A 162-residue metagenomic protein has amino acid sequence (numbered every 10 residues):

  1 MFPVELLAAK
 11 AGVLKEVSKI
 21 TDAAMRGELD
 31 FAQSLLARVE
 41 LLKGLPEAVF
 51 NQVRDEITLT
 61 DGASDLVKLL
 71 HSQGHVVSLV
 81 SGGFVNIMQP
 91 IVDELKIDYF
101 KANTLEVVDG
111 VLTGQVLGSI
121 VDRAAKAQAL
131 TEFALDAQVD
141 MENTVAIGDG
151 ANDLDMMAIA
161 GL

Functional and structural regions predicted by a protein language model:
M1-R26, L36: Active-site neighborhood of HAD-like aspartate-dependent phosphohydrolases
F2, G12-K15, L29, L45 (+2 more regions): Conserved active-site and cofactor/substrate-binding residues in soluble primary-metabolism enzymes
A9, I20-R26, K43-P46, G83-I91 (+2 more regions): Short, mixed-charge, low-aromatic patches
A9, T21, S34-A37, V49-N51 (+2 more regions): Short, functionally important structural connectors and interaction interfaces within domains
K10, L14, L41, L45 (+1 more regions): Change "in soluble alpha/beta enzymes" to "in soluble alpha/beta proteins
F31-D65: Metal-dependent phosphoesterase signature
N51-L162: C-terminal cap/substrate-recognition subdomain and adjoining C-terminal extension of metal-dependent phosphatase-like
